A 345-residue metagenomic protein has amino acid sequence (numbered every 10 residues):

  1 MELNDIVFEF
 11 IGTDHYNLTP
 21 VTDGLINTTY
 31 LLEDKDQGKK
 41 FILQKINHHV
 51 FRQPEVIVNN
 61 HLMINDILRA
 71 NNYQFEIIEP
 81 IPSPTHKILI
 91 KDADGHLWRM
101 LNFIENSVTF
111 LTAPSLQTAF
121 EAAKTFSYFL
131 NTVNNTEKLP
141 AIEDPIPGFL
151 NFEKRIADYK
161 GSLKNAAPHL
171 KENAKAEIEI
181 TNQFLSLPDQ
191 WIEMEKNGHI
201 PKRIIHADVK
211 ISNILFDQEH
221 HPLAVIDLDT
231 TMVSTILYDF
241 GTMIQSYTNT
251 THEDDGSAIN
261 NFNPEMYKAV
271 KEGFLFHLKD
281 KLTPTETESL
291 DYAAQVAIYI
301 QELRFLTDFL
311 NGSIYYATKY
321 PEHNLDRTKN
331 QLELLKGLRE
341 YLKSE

Functional and structural regions predicted by a protein language model:
M1-Y16: Juxta-kinase regulatory segment immediately upstream of eukaryotic protein kinase catalytic domains
T19-D23, Q44-K45, F51-E55, V108-F120 (+6 more regions): ATP-dependent phospho-/nucleotidyl transfer catalytic cores
L25-T28, E33, H48-R155, I236: Conserved ATP-binding subdomain of kinase catalytic cores across diverse folds
L32-D36, D217: Active-site beta-strand termini and strand-to-loop segments that position acidic
N102, F274-A294: Hydrophobic alpha-helical bundle architecture
S212-T242, S246-N249: Catalytic activation segment of kinase domains across protein kinase-like and atypical kinase folds
L237-D280, V296-Y315: Active-site activation/catalytic loop segments of kinase-like enzymes and analogous catalytic loops in related
I300-E345: ATP/Mg2+ or Mg2+-diphosphate-binding catalytic cores that bind nucleotide phosphates or diphosphates via glycine-rich
